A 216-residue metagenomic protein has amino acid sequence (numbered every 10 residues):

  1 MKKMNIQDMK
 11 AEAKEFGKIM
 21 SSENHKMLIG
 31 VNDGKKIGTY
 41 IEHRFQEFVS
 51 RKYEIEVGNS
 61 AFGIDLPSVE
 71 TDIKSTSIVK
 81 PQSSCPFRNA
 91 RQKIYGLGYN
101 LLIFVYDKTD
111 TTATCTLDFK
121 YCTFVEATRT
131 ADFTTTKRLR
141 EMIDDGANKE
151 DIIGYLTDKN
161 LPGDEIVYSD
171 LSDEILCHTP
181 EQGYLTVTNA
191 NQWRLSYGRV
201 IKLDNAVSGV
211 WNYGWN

Functional and structural regions predicted by a protein language model:
M1-P67, S75-N216: Nucleic-acid endonuclease domains
T71: Acidic/His-rich structured neighborhood in mature extracellular/periplasmic domains
